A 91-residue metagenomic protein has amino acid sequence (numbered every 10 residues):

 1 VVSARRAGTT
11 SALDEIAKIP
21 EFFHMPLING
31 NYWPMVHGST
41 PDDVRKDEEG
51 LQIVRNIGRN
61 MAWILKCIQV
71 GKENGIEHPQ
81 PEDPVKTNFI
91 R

Functional and structural regions predicted by a protein language model:
V1-Y32: Helix-loop-strand module that forms the ligand-binding subsite of alpha/beta enzymes
P26-R91: Glycine-rich phosphate/pyrophosphate-binding loop and the adjoining helix
